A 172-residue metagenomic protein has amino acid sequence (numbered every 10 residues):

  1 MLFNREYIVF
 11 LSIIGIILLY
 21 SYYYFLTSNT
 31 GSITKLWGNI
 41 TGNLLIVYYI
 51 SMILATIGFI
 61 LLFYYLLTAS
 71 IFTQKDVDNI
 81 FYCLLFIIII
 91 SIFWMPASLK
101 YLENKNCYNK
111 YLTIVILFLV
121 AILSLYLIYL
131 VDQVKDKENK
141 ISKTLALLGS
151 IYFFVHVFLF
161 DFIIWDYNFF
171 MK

Functional and structural regions predicted by a protein language model:
M1-I13, F81, K137-I151: Alpha-helical transmembrane segments and their helix-start/interface "positive-inside/aromatic belt" motifs in integral
E6, F10, V47-L54, L112-L119 (+1 more regions): Physicochemical signature of membrane-embedded alpha-helices that form the seven-helix bundle of GPCRs, emphasizing
I14-T30, L159-D161: Alpha-helical transmembrane segments of multi-pass membrane proteins
S28-L44, K100-Y111, I163-K172: Membrane-interface interhelical loops and short amphipathic "cap" helices that link adjacent transmembrane segments
I40-L61: Interfacial helix-start motif at the membrane-water boundary
I57, L61-D78: Membrane-helix interface/capping segments
I71-L125: Membrane-proximal helix-loop-helix units in multi-pass membrane proteins
S124-K172: Terminal transmembrane helical module of multi-pass membrane proteins
